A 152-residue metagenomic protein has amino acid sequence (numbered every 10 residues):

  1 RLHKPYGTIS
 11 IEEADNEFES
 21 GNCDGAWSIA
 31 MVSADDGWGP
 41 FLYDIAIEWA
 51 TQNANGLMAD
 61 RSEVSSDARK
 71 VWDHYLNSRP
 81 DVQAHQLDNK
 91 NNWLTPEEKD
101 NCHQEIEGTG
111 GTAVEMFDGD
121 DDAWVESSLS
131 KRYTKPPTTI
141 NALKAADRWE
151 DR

Functional and structural regions predicted by a protein language model:
R1-S33: A conserved beta-strand-loop-helix scaffold within acyl/acetyltransferase catalytic domains
I9-E19, T51-R152: Terminal substrate-recognition subdomain of acyl/acetyltransferases
C23-G25, L42, A46, G110 (+1 more regions): Acidic interaction surfaces
V32-T51: Conserved acetyl-CoA-binding loop-helix of GNAT-fold acetyltransferases
